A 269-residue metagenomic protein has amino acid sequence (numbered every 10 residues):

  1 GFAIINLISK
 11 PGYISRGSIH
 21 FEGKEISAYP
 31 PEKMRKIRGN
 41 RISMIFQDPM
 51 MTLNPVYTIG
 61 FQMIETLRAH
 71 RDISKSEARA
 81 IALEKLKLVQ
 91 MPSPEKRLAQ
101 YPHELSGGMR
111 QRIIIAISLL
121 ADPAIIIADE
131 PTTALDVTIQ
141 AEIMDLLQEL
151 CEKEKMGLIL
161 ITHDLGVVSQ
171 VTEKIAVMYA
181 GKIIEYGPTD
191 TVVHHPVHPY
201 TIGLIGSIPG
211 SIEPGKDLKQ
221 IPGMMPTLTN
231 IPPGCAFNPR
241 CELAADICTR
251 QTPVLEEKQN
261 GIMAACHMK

Functional and structural regions predicted by a protein language model:
N6, I127-P131, L135-K216: P-loop NTP-binding/switch modules centered on Walker-like glycine-rich loops
P11, P92-E95, Y186-K269: Short catalytic/signature loops enriched in Gly
I14-E25: Conserved ABC transporter NBD signature motif
I26-S43, A69, T191-P196, P226-P232: ABC ATPase NBD coupling module
D72, S76-M91, L98-A99, H194 (+2 more regions): ABC ATPase nucleotide-binding domain helical subdomain, centered on the C-loop/LSGGQ "ABC signature"
Q100-L105, M109: Conserved ABC ATPase signature
L120-A124: A short, proline-enriched helix->beta-strand linker immediately N-terminal to the Walker B motif in ABC-type P-loop
